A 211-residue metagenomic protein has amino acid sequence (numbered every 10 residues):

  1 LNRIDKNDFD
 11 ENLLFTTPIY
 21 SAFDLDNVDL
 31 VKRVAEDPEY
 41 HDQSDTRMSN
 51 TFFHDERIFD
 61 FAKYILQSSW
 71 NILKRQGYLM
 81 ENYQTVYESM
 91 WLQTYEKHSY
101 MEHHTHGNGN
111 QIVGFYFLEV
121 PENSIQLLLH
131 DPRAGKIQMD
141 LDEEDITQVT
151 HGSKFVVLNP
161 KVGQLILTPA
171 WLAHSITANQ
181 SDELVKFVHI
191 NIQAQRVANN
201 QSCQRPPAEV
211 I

Functional and structural regions predicted by a protein language model:
L1-Y83, Y100, C203-I211: Non-heme Fe(II)/2-oxoglutarate
T17, Y87, E183-F187: Short edge beta-strand segments in beta-sheet-rich domains
D26, R133, L172: A broadly conserved detector of short glycine/acidic/proline-rich loop/turn motifs that flank catalytic sites and bind
L30, S68-S69, V86-L92, D131: FKBP-type peptidyl-prolyl cis-trans isomerases
K74, Y78-Y95, S99-N110: Helix-adjacent hinge/juxtasegments
M90-L92, G114-Y116, V188-I192: A structural signal for short, well-ordered beta-strand segments
E96-L165, A198-C203: Catalytic core of non-heme Fe(II) oxygenases with the double-stranded beta-helix
Q148-I211: Catalytic core of Fe(II)/2-oxoglutarate
